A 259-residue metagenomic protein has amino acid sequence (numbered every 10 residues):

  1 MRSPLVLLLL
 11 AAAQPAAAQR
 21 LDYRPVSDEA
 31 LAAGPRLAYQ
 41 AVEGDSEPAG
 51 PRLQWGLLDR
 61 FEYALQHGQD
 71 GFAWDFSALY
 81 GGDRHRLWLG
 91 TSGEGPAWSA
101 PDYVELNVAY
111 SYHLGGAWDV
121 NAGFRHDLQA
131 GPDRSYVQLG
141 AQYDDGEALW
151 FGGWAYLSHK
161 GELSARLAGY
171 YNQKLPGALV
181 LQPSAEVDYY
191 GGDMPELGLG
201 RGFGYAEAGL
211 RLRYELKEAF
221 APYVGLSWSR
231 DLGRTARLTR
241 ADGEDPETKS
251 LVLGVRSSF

Functional and structural regions predicted by a protein language model:
Q19-A97, S111-Y112: Outer-membrane beta-barrel initiation region
R52-Q54, D70-W74, D102-L106, D133-V137 (+3 more regions): Residues that define the transmembrane beta-barrel architecture of outer-membrane proteins
L58, F76-Y80, V108-Y112, F124 (+6 more regions): Residues on the lipid-exposed face of transmembrane beta-strands in outer-membrane beta-barrel proteins
R60, L89-G93, A122-H126, G153-L157 (+2 more regions): Transmembrane beta-barrel strands of outer-membrane/channel proteins
R84-L89, G116-V120, E147-F151, L175-L181 (+1 more regions): Repeated loop/turn-to-beta-strand initiation elements of outer-membrane beta-barrel proteins
S92-P96, H126-D127, G153-A155, Y170 (+2 more regions): Extracellular loop and loop/strand-boundary signature of outer-membrane beta-barrel proteins
D133-P195: Detector for outer-membrane/organellar transmembrane beta-barrel domains, recognizing the amphipathic beta-strand
D245-F259: Outer-membrane beta-barrel "beta-signal"
